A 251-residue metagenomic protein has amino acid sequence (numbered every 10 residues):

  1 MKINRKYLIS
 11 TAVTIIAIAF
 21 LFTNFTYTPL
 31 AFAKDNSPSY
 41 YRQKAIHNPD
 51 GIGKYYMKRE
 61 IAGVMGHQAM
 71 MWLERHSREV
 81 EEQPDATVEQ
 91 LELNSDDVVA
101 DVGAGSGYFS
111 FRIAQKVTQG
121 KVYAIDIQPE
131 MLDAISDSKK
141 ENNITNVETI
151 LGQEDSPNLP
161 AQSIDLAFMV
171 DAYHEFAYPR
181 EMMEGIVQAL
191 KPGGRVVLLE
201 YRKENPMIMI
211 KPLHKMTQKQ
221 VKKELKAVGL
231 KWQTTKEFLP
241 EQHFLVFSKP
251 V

Functional and structural regions predicted by a protein language model:
K34-E92, V98: Class I SAM-dependent transferase core
D96-G105: Conserved class I S-adenosyl-L-methionine
S106-T118: Conserved SAM-binding loop of SAM-dependent methyltransferases across substrates and taxa, primarily the Class I
Q128-P129: Conserved SAM/SAH-binding beta-strand->alpha-helix loop
N142-E154: Conserved SAM-binding strand-loop segment of SAM-dependent methyltransferases
P157-L166: A short acidic, Gly/Pro-enriched loop at the edge of an enzyme's catalytic core that lines a small-molecule cofactor
R180-R195: A short glycine-rich, Lys/Arg-flanked "PGG" loop and its adjoining helix->strand segment in the class I
Q233-V251: Core SAM-dependent methyltransferase catalytic element
